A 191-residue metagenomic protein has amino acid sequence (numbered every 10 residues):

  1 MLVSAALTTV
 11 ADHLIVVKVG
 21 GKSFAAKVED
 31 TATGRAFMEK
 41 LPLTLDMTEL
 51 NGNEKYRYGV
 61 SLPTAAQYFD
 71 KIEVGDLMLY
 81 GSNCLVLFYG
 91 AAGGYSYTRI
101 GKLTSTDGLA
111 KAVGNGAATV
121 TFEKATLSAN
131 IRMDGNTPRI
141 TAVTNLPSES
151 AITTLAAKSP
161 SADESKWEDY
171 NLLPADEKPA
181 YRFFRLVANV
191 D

Functional and structural regions predicted by a protein language model:
L2-V10: Hydrophobic h-region of N-terminal signal peptides that target proteins for export in Gram-negative bacteria
D12-L14, A117, G135-R139: Exposed beta-strand and adjacent loop surfaces of beta-rich binding modules that mediate intermolecular recognition
H13, T33, V74, N83 (+2 more regions): Residues that flank catalytic or metal-binding motifs in active/ligand-binding sites
H13-K55: N-terminal secretory signal peptides
G20, K27-E29, D46-T48, E123-A125 (+2 more regions): A structural detector for beta-sheet-dominated domains
K27-G34, A92-G93, K158-S161: A short, sequence-level motif marking secondary-structure junctions
D30, T44-A125: Glycine-rich active-site loops that engage anionic ligands at enzyme catalytic sites
T126-D191: Short, composition-biased motifs enriched in small/polar/acidic residues
